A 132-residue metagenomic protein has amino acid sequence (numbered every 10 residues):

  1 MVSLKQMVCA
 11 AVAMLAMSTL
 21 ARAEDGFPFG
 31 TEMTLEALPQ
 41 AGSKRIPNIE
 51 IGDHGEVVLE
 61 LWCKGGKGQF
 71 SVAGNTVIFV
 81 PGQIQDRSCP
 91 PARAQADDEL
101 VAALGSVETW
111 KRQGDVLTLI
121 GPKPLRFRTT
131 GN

Functional and structural regions predicted by a protein language model:
V2-C9, M14-N132: Lipid interaction determinants
